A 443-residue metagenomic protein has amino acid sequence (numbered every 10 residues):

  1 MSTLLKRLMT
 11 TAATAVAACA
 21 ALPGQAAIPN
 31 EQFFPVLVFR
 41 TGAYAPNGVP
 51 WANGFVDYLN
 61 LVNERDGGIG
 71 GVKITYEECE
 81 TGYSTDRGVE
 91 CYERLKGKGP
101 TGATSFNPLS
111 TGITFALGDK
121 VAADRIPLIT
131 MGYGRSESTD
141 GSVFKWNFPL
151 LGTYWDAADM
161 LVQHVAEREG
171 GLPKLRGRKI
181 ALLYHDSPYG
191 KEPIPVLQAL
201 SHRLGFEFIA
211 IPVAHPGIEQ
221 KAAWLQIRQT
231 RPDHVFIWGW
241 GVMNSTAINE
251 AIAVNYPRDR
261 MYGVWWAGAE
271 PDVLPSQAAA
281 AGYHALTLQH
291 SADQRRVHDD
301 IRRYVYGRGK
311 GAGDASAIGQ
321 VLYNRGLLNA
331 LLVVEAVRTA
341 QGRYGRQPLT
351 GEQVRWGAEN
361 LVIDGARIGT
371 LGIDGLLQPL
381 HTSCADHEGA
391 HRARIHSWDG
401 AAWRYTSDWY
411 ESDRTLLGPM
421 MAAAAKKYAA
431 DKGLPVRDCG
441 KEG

Functional and structural regions predicted by a protein language model:
A21-P23: N-terminal signal peptide c-region/cleavage motif recognized by signal peptidases
I28-V56, E80-D86, S110, L183-E192 (+1 more regions): Extracytoplasmic "Venus flytrap"
N30-F33, P46-N53, R65-G141, L150 (+3 more regions): Beta-alpha junction/loop-to-helix N-cap segments that form part of ligand/metal-binding clefts
T81, L128-T130, G134-T139, P216 (+3 more regions): Venus flytrap/periplasmic-binding-protein-like
R87, S136-E137, K145-V254, A292-D299: Extracellular/periplasmic Venus flytrap/periplasmic-binding protein
L95-S110, P127-M131, K179-Y184, R231-G241 (+3 more regions): Periplasmic-binding protein-like
F144, E250-A330, A424, V436: Extracellular/periplasmic periplasmic-binding protein-like sensory domains
K310-Y323, V334-D408, S412: Segments of small-molecule ligand-sensing domains
